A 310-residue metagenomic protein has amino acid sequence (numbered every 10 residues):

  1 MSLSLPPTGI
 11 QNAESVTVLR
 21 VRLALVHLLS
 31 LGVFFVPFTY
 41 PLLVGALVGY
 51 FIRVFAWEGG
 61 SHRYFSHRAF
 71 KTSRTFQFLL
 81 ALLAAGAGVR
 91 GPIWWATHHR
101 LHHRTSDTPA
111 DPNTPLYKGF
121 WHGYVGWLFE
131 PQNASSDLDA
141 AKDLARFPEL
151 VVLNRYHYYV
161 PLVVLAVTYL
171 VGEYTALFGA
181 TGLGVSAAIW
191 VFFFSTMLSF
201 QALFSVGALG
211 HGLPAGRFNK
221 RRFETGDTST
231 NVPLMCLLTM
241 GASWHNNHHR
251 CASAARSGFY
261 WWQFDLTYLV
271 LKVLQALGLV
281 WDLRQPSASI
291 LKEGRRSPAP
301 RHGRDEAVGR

Functional and structural regions predicted by a protein language model:
M1-S205, L209, W244, S253-R310: Non-catalytic, topology-defining segments of multipass membrane proteins
D143-E149, R217-W244: Active-site-proximal inter-transmembrane loops
A188, G212, R221-F223: Generic preference for hydrophobic/aromatic residues in regular secondary structure cores
L213-F218, A254: Short, solvent-exposed loop/turn segments at secondary-structure junctions
N247: Short, non-ligating residues that shape and space the ligands of small metal-coordination modules and catalytic
